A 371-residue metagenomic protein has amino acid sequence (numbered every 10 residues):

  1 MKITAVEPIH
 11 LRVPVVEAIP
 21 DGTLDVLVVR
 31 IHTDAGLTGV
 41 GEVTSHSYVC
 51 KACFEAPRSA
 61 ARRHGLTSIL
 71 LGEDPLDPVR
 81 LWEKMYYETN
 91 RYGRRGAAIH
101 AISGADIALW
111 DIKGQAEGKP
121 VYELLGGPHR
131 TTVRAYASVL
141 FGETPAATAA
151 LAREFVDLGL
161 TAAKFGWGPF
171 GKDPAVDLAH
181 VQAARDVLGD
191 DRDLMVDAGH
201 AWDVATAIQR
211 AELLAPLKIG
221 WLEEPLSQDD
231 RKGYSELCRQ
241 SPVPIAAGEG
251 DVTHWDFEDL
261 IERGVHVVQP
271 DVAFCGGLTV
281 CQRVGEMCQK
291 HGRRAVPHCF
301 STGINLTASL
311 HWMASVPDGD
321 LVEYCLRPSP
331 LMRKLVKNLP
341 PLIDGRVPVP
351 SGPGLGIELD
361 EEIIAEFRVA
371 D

Functional and structural regions predicted by a protein language model:
M1-V40, T44-K51, P328-R333: Structured beta-strand/loop patches that form or line metal/cofactor-binding pockets in enzymes
I3, G36, A105, G118 (+7 more regions): Conserved, mostly hydrophobic/aromatic
H32-A116: Metal- or metallocofactor-binding catalytic centers and their adjacent structured scaffolds across diverse enzyme
V43, A137-V139, F165-W167, V196-H200 (+6 more regions): A cross-domain feature marking catalytic cores of carbohydrate-active enzymes and several ubiquitous metabolic/repair
A60-A61, E212, K218, D229-R346 (+1 more regions): Shared catalytic-loop signature of beta/alpha-barrel
A97, D106-G142: Glycine-rich, aromatic-flanked loop segments that form ligand/cofactor-binding clefts across common enzyme folds
G126, T131-S241: Metal-dependent enolase-superfamily TIM-barrel catalytic cores that perform enediolate-based chemistry
